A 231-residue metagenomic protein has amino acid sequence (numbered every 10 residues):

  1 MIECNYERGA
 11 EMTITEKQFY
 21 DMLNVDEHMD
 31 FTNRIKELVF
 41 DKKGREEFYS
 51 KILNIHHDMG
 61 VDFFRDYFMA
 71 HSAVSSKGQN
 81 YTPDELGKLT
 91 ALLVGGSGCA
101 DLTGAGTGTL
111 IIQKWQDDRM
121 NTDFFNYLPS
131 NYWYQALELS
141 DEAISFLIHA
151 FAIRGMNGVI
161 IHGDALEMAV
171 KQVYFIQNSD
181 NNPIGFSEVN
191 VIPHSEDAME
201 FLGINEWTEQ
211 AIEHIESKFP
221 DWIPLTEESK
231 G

Functional and structural regions predicted by a protein language model:
I2-G231: Class I S-adenosyl-L-methionine-dependent methyltransferase catalytic core
